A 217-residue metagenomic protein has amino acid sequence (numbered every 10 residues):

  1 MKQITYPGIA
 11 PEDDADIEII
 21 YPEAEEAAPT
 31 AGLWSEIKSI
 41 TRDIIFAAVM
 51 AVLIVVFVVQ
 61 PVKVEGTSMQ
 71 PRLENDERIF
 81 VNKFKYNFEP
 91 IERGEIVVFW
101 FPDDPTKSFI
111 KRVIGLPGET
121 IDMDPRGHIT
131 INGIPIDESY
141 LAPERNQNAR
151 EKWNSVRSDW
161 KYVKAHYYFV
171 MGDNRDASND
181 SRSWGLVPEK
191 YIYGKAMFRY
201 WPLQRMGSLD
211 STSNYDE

Functional and structural regions predicted by a protein language model:
K2-K38, F57-V58, V62-K63, P71-E217: Soluble "head" domains of membrane/secretory-pathway proteins
R42-V58: Hydrophobic membrane-insertion alpha-helices, especially the h-region of bacterial N-terminal signal peptides
